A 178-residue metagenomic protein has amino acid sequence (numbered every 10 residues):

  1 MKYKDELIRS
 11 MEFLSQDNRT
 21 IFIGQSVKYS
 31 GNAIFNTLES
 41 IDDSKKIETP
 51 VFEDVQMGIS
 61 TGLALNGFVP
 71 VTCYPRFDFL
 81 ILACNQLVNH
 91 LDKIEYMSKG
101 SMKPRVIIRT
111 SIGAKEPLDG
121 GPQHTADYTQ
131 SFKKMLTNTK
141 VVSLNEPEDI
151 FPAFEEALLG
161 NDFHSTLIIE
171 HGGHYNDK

Functional and structural regions predicted by a protein language model:
M1-D177: Thiamine diphosphate
